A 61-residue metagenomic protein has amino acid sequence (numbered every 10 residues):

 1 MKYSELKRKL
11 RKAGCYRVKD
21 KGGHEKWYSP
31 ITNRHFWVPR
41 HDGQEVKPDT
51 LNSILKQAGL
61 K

Functional and structural regions predicted by a protein language model:
K2-K19, Y28-K61: Basic nucleic-acid-binding interfaces
G22: A sequence-level detector for short glycine-anchored, His/Arg-bearing signature motifs that mark catalytic or binding
